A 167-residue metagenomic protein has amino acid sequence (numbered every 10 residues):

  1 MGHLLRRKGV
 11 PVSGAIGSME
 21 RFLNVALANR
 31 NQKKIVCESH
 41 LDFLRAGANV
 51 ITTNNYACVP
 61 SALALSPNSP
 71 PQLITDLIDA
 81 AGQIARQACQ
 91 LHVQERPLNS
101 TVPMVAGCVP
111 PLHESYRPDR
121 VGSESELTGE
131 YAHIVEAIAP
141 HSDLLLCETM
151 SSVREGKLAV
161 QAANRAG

Functional and structural regions predicted by a protein language model:
M1-G167: Domain-level signal for soluble alpha/beta catalytic cores
